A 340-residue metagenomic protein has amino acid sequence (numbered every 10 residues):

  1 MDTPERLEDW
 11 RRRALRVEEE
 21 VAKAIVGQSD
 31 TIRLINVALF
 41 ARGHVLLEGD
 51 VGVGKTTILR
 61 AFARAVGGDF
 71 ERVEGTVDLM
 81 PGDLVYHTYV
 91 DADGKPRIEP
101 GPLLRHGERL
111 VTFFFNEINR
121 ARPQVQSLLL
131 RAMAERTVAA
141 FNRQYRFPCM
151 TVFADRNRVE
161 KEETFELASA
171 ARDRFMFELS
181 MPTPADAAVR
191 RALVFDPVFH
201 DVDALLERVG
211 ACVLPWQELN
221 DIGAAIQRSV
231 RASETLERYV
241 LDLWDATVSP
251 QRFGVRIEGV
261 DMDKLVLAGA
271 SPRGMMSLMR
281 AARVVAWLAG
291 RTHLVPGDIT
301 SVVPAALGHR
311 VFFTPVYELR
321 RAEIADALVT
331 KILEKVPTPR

Functional and structural regions predicted by a protein language model:
D2, R252-R340: C-terminal engagement/docking regions of AAA+ P-loop ATPases
E8-V53: Pre-Walker A (pre-P-loop) alpha-helix and adjacent loop at the N terminus of AAA/AAA+ ATPase modules, a conserved
L34-V37, D91-F114: Conserved alpha-helical scaffold flanking the Walker A/P-loop in AAA+ ATPase domains
N36-V77: Walker A/P-loop
L47, F114-F115: Hydrophobic anchor at the beta1->P-loop junction of P-loop NTPases
L79-K95: Conserved NTP-binding/hydrolysis module of P-loop NTPases
D91-G94, E117-V125, M133-L214, N220-S229 (+1 more regions): Canonical AAA+ ATPase core
P197-L294: AAA+ P-loop NTPase domains with strong preference for DNA replication initiators and clamp-loader complexes
